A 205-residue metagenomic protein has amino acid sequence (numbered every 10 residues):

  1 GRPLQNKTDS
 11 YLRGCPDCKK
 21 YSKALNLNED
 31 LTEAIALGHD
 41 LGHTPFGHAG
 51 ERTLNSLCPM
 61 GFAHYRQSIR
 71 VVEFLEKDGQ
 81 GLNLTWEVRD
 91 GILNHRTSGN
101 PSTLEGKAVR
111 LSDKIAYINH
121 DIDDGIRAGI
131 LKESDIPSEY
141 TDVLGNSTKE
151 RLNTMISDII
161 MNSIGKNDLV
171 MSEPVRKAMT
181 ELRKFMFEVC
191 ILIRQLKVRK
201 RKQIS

Functional and structural regions predicted by a protein language model:
G1-D9, C15-D30, G61-S205: Histidine-centered, transition-metal-coordinating active-site segments
T32, L37, E51-T53, I69: Alpha-helical ligand/cofactor-binding cores
E33-G38, G42, L111: Short alpha-helix carrying the canonical HExxH Zn2+-binding catalytic motif
G42-F46, A116: Short active-site segment of divalent metal-dependent hydrolases/proteases that encodes the spacing between
G47-P59: A glycine- and small-aliphatic-rich helix-loop capping segment at beta-alpha/alpha-beta transitions that lines
